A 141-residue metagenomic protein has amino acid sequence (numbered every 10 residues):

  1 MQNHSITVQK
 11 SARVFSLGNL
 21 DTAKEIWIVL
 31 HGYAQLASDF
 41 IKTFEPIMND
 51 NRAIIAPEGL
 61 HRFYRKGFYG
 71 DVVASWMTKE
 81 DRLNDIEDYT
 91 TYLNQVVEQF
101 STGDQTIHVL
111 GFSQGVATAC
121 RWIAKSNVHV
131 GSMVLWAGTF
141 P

Functional and structural regions predicted by a protein language model:
N3-V8, H129-G131: Non-catalytic, mobile gating and regulatory segments of ester bond hydrolases
I6-D21, E25-G103: Serine-hydrolase catalytic machinery in alpha/beta-hydrolase-like enzymes
E25-I26, T106-H108, S132: Structural motif
A37-S38, A119, P141: Short, well-ordered alpha-helical microsegments
E58, L110, V134-A137: Alpha/beta-hydrolase-fold catalytic nucleophile elbow
L110-G115, A119: Gly/Ala-rich beta-loop-alpha elbow adjacent to hydrolase catalytic centers
R121-K125: Active-site signature of alpha/beta-hydrolase-fold catalytic machinery across serine- and Asp/Cys-nucleophile hydrolases
V128-F140: A conserved short beta-strand
